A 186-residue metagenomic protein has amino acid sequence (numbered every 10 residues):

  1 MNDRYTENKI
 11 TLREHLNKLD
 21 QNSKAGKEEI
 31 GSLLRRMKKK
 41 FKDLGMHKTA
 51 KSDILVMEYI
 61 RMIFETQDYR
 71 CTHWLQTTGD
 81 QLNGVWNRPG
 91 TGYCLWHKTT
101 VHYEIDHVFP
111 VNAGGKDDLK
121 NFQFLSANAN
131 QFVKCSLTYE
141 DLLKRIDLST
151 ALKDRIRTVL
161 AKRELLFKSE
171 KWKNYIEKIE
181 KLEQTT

Functional and structural regions predicted by a protein language model:
M1, L19-G26, M37-L44, K48 (+5 more regions): Short, flexible helical or helix-coil boundary motifs
N2-I10, E58-E65: Short helix-coil boundary/hinge micro-motifs
D3, E7-E14, Q21-E28, S32 (+4 more regions): Alpha-helix boundary/N-cap detector
N8-I10, N22, D68, K178-T185: Intrinsic disorder/low-complexity segments enriched in polar/small residues
H15, L19-T91: Short, charged surface segments at domain edges that flank catalytic/cofactor-binding sites
G79-F124, V133-L137: Histidine-centered nuclease catalytic patch
Y103, D118-Q123, A127-T186: A detector for short metal-coordination/catalytic motifs
